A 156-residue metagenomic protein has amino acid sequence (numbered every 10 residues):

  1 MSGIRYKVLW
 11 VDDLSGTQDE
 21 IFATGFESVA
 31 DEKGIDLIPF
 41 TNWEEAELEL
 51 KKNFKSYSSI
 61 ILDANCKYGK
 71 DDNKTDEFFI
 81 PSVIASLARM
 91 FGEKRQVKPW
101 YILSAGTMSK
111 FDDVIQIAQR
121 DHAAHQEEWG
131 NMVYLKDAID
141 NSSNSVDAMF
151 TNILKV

Functional and structural regions predicted by a protein language model:
S2, G25-E32, K51-F54, S86-R95 (+1 more regions): Short, surface-exposed basic-aromatic patches at helix termini and helix-loop junctions that form
S2-E27, I60: Conserved acidic segment of CheY-like receiver
I4-L9, D36-L37, S56-L62, R95-S104 (+1 more regions): Hydrophobic beta-strand segments of well-ordered beta-sheets in folded domains
D13-G16, P39-T41, Y101-V156: Output/docking surface of receiver
L14-D19, K52-K55, Y68: Short, charged helix-to-loop "capping" segments that act as catalytic/coupling loops
D31-N42: Short hydrophobic/Thr-rich beta-strand motif most characteristic of the beta2 strand and flanking loop of CheY-like
W43, S56-W100, S104-V114: Conserved phosphotransfer microenvironments
E44-E49: Short alpha-helical segment
